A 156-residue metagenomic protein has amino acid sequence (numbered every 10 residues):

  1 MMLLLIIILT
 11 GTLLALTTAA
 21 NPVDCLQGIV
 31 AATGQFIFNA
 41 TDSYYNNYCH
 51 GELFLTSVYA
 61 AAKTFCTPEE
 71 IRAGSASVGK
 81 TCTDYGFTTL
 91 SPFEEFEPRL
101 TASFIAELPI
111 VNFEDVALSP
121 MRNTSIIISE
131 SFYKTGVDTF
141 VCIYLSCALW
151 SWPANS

Functional and structural regions predicted by a protein language model:
M1-N21: Fungal secretory targeting signals
T12-A15, A148-S156: Membrane-embedded alpha-helices of multi-pass membrane proteins, especially ion channels and transporters
L14-T41: Secreted, propeptide-processed cysteine-rich mini-domains
V23, Q27, N46-N47, T64 (+1 more regions): Extracellular secreted precursors and ectodomains with disulfide-bonded cysteine-rich loops/domains
F38-L53: Surface-exposed, polar/charged faces of alpha-helical domains in mature secreted/periplasmic/lumenal proteins
E52-F65: Disulfide-stabilized extracellular beta-strand modules
I71-S119: Extracytoplasmic/lumenal ectodomains and periplasmic regions of secretory and membrane proteins
T124-L149: Juxtamembrane membrane-interface segments at transmembrane-helix boundaries in membrane proteins
